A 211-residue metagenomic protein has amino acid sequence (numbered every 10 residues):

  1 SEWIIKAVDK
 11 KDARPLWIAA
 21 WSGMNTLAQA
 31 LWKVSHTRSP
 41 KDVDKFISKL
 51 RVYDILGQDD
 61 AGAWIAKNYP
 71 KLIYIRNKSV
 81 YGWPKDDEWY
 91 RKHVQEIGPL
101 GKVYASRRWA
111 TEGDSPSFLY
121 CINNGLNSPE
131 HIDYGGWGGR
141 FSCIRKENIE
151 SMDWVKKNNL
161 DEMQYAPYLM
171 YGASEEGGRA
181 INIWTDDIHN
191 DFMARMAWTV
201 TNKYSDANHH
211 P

Functional and structural regions predicted by a protein language model:
S1-H210: N-terminal acidic, glycine/proline-rich low-complexity segments
